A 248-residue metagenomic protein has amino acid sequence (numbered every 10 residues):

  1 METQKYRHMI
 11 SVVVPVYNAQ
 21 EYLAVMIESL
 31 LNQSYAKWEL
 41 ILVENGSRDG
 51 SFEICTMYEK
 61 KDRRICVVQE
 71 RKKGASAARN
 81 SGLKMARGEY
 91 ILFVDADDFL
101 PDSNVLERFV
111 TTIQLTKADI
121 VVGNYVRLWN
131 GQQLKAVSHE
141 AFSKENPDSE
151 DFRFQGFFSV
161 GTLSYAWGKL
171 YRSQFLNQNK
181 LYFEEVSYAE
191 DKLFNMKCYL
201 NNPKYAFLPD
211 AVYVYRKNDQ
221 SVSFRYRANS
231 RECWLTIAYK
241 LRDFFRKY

Functional and structural regions predicted by a protein language model:
H8-S11, E39, L193: Cell-envelope/extracellular polymer assembly enzymes that use nucleotide-activated donors
N18-N32: Short, well-formed alpha-helical segments that are part of the catalytic scaffolds of diverse glycosyltransferases
A24-E28, F52-E53, G88, P101-L115: Short alpha-helix within the catalytic core of nucleotide-sugar-dependent glycosyltransferases
L30, N45-G46, K73, A96: Conserved short acidic donor-positioning loop in nucleotide-sugar-dependent glycosyltransferases
A36, E44-E53: A conserved acidic beta->alpha catalytic loop
E70-A86, A96: Glycine-rich, basic loop-to-helix element that forms the pyrophosphate-binding segment of sugar-nucleotide handling
A75-S76, A96-A206, Y213-N229: Donor-binding/catalytic cores of nucleotide-activated saccharide and glycerol-phosphate transferases/polymerases
I91: Short aromatic/hydrophobic "clamp" motif used to bind/position activated sugar donors
